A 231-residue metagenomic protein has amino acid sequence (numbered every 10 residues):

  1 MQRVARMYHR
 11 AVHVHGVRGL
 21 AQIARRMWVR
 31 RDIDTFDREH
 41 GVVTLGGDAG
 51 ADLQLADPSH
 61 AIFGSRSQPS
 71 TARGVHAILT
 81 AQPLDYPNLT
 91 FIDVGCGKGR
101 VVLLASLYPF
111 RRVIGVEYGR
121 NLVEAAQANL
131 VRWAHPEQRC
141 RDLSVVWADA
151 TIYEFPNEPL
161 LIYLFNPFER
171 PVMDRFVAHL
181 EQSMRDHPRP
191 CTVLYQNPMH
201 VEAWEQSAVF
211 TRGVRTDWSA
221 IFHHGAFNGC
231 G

Functional and structural regions predicted by a protein language model:
M1-P87: S-adenosyl-L-methionine
N88-G97: Conserved class I S-adenosyl-L-methionine
G99-L103: Glycine-rich SAM-binding Motif I of class I
R112-E117: Conserved SAM-binding motif I beta-strand of class I
G119, N129, M199: Residues in the short beta-alpha loop(s) of Rossmann-like NAD(P)-binding domains
V123-N157: S-adenosyl-L-methionine
V145-R185, R189: Active-site segment flanking the S-adenosylmethionine/decSAM binding pocket in AdoMet-dependent transferases
P171-N228: C-terminal substrate-binding/active-site "lid" region of AdoMet-derived donor-dependent transferases
